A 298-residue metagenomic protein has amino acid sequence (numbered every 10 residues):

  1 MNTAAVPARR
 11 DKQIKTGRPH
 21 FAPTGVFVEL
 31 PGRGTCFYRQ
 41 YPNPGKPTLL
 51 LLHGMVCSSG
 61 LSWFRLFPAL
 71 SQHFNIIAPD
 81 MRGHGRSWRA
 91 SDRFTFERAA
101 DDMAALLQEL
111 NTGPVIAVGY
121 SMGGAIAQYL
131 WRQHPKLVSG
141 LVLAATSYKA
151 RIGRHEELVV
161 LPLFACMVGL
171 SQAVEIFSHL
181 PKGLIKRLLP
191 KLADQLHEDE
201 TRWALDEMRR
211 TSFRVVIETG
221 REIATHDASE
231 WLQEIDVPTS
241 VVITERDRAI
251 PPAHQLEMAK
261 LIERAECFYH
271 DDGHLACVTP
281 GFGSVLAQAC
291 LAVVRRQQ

Functional and structural regions predicted by a protein language model:
L30-R86: Conserved HGGG/HGGXW glycine-rich cap/lid loop of the alpha/beta-hydrolase fold
F64, P68, A78-V118: Active-site loop/oxyanion-hole signature of alpha/beta-hydrolase fold enzymes
R132, S139-Q172: Flexible "cap/lid" loop of the alpha/beta hydrolase fold
I152-R154, V174-Q233: Conserved alpha/beta-hydrolase catalytic His-Asp/Glu region
A228, V237, P251-A259: Short alpha-helix in the alpha/beta-hydrolase fold that links the catalytic acid
I235, V241-I243: Short beta-strand/loop motif that positions the catalytic acidic residue of the alpha/beta-hydrolase fold
E245-I250, L275-A276: Acidic catalytic loop of the alpha/beta-hydrolase fold
R264-Q298: Catalytic active-site module of serine/aspartate enzymes centered on a nucleophile-bearing elbow/loop
